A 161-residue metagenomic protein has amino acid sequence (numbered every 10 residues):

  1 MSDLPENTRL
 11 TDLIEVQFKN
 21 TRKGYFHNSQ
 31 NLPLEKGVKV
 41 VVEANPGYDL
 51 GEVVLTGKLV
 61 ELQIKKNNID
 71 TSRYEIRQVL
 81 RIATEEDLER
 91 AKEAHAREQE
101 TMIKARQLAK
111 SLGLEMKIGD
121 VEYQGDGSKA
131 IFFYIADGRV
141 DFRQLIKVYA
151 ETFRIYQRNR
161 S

Functional and structural regions predicted by a protein language model:
M1-S161: Acidic-enriched and Gly/Ser
